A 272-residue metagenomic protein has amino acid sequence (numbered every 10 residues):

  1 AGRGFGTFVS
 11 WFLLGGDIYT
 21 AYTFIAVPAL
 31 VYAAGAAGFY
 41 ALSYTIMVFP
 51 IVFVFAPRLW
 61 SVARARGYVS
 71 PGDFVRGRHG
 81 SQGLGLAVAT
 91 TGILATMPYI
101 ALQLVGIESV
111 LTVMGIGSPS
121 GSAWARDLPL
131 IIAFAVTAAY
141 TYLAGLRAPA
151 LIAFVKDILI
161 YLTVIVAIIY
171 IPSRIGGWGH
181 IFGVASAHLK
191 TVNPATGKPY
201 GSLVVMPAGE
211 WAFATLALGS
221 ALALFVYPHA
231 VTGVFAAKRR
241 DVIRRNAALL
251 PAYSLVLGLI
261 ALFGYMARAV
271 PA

Functional and structural regions predicted by a protein language model:
A1-G16, V62, R66-A95, K238-R240 (+1 more regions): Transmembrane-helix boundary/entry motifs in multi-pass membrane transporters
G2-F5, V9, A26-V27, Y32-S43 (+3 more regions): Loop-to-helix junctions at membrane interfaces in multi-pass transport proteins
G15-T23: The first (N-terminal) embedded transmembrane alpha-helix
D17-I18, T45-F49, G92-T96, F134-A138 (+3 more regions): Residue-level recognition of pore/gate-forming positions within transmembrane alpha-helices of multi-pass
T23-L30, V105-S109: Membrane-embedded alpha-helical segments in integral membrane proteins
G35, H79, L143-A144, A153 (+1 more regions): Membrane-helix interface residues
F39-T141, G219-A223, T232, G264 (+1 more regions): Helix-loop-helix module between adjacent transmembrane segments
